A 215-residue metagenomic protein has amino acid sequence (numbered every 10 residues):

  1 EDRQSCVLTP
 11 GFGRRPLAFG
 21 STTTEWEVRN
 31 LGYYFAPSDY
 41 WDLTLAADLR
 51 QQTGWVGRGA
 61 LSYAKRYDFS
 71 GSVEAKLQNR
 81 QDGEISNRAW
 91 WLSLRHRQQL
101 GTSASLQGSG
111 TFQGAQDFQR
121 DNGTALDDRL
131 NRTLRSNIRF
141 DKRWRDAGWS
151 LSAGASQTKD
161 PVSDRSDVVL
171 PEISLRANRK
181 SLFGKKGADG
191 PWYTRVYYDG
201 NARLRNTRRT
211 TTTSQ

Functional and structural regions predicted by a protein language model:
E1-Q215: Outer-membrane beta-barrel proteins and related beta-barrel translocases across Gram-negative bacteria
